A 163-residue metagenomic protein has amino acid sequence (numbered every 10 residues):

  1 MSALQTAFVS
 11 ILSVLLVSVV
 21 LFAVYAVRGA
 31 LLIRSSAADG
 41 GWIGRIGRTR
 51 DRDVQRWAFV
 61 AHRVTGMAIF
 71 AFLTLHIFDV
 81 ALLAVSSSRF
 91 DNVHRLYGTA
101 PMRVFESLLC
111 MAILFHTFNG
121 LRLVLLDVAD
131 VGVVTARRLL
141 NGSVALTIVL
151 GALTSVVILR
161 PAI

Functional and structural regions predicted by a protein language model:
M1-I163: Membrane-embedded alpha-helical bundles that constitute the cytochrome b-like, heme-associated redox core of multi-pass
